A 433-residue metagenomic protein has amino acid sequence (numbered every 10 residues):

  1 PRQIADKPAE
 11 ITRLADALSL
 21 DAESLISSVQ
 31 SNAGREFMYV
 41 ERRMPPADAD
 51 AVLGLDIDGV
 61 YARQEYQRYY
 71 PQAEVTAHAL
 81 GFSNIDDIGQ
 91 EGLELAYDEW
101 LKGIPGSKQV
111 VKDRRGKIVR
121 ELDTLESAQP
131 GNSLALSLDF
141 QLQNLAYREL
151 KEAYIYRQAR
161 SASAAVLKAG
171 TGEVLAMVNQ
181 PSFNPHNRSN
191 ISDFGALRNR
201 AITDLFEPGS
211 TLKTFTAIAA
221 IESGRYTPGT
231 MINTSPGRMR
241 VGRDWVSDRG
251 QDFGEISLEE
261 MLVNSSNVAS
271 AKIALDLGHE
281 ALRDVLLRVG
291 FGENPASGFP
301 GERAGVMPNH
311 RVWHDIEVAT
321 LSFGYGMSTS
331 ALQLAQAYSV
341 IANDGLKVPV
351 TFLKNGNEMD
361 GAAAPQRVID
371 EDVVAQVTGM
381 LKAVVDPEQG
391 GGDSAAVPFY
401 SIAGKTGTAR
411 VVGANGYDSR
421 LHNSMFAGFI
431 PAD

Functional and structural regions predicted by a protein language model:
P1, A5-D6, S28, E99 (+5 more regions): Extracytoplasmic/periplasmic mature domains of Sec-exported, cell-envelope-associated bacterial proteins
P1, Q64, G81-N84, L138 (+3 more regions): Flexible glycine-/small-residue-rich
D6, T12-A17, W100, Q141 (+1 more regions): Short, solvent-exposed cationic patches
A9, R13, S24, Y39 (+19 more regions): Extracytoplasmic/secreted proteins, especially bacterial periplasmic and envelope-associated proteins
A9-L18, S24-G131: Small/polar-residue-rich segments within soluble enzyme cores
D56, D87, L150-T171, N179 (+1 more regions): Flexible, solvent-exposed loop/hinge segments and secondary-structure transition points
K112-D123, A164, K168-S210, F215-D433: Beta-lactam-recognizing serine transpeptidase/beta-lactamase-like catalytic domain environment
V119-A162: Conserved, well-ordered alpha-helix/loop/beta-strand core segments that scaffold catalytic motifs
